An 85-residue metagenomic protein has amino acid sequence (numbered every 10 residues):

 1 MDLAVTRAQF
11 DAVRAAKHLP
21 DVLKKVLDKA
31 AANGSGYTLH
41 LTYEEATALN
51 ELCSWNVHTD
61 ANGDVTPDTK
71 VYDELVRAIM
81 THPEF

Functional and structural regions predicted by a protein language model:
M1-F85: Positively charged, low-complexity terminal tracts and the immediately adjacent first secondary-structure elements
